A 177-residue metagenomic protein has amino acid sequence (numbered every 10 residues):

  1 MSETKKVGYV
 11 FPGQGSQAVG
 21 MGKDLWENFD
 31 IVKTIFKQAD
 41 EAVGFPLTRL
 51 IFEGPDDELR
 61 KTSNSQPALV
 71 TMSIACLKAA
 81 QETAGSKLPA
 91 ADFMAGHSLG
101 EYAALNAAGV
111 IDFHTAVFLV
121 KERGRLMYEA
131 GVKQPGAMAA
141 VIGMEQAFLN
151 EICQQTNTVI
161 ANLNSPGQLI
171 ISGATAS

Functional and structural regions predicted by a protein language model:
S2-A95, I171: Helix-rich "cap/lid" substructures immediately adjacent to catalytic or cofactor-binding pockets
Q14-S16, V43, A107-S177: Alpha/beta catalytic cores of group-transfer enzymes, especially the acyltransferase/condensing modules of polyketide
K37-Q38, T71-A75, E101, H114 (+2 more regions): A broad detector of short, well-ordered amphipathic alpha-helices that serve as recognition/interaction surfaces
D56-D57, D92-L99, G124, G136-A140: Short, glycine/charge-rich beta-strand/loop segments that flank catalytic centers and engage negatively charged groups
Q66, G100, A174: Short, conserved glycine- and acidic-residue-centered signature motifs in active-site or ligand-binding loops
L69, C76, A104-N106, L126: Hydrophobic side chains within alpha-helical segments
S73, D92-G96, G100, A104 (+1 more regions): Gly/Ala-rich beta-loop-alpha elbow adjacent to hydrolase catalytic centers
